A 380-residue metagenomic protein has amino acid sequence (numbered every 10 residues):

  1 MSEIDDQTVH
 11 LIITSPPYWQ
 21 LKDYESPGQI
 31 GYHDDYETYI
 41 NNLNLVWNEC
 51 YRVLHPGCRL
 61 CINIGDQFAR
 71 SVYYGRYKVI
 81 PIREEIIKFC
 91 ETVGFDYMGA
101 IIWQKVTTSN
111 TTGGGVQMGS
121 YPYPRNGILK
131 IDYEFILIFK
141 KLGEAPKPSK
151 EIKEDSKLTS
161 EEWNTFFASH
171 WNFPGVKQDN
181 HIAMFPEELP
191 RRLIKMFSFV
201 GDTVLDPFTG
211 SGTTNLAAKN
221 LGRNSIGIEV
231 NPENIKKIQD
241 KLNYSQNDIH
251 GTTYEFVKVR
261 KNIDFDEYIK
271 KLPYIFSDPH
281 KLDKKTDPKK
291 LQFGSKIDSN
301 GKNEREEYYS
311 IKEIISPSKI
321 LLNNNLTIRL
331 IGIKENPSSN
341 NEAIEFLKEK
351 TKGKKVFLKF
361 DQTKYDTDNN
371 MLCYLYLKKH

Functional and structural regions predicted by a protein language model:
M1-E233: Core catalytic lobe of class I
D66, P232, L242, N324-L326 (+1 more regions): A short beta-strand motif that forms part of the nucleic acid-binding face of small beta-barrel RNA-binding folds
E84-G94, L272-P273, P317, L321-L326: N-terminal short leaders/motifs
W103, P174, T252-Y254, V259 (+2 more regions): Conserved beta-strand termini and adjacent loop/short-helix elements that scaffold enzyme active sites in alpha/beta
G143-K150, N243-G251: Short, charged low-complexity linker/loop segments at the C-terminal edge of domains
I238-Q239: Conserved SAM-binding loop
Y244-N300: Positively charged, low-complexity nucleic-acid-binding target-recognition regions
K285-H380: Electropositive
